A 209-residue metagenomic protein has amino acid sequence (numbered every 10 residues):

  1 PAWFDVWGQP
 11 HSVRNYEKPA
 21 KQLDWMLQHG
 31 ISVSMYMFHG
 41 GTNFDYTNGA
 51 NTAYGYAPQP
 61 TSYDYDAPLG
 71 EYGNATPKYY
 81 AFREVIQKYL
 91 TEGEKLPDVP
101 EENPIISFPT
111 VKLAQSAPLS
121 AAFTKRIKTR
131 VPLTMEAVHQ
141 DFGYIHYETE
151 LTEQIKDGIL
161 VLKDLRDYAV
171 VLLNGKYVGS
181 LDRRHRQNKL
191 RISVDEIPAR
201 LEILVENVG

Functional and structural regions predicted by a protein language model:
P1-A2, M26-I31, M37-G209: Carbohydrate-binding surfaces of carbohydrate-active enzymes
P1-M35: Substrate-binding/catalytic cleft of secreted carbohydrate-active enzymes, primarily glycoside hydrolases
